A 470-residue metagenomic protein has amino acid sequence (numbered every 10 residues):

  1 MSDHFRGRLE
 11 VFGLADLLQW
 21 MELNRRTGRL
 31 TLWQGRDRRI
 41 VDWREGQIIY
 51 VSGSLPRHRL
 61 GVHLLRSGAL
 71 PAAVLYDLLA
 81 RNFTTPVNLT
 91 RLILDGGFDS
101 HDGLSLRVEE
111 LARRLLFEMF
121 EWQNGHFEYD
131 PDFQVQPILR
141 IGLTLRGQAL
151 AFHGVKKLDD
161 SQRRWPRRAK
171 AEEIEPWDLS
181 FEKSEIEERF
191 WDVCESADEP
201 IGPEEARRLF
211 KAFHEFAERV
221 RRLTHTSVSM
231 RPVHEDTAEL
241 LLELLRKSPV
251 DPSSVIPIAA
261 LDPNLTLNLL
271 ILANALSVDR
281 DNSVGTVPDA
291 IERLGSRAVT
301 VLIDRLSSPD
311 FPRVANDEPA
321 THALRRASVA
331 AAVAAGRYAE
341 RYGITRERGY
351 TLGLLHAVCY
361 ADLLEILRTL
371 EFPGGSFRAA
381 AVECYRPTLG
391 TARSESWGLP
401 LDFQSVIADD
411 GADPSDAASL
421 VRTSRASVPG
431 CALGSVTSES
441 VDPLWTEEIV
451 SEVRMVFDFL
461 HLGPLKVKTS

Functional and structural regions predicted by a protein language model:
M1-E195: Non-catalytic accessory regions
S2, S180-T369, G375-S440, L444-W445: Conserved alpha-helical "signature site" that marks functionally important helical segments or helix/loop junctions
W20, G96, R337, A392-R393 (+3 more regions): Amphipathic alpha-helical regulatory segments at dimerization interfaces that relay allosteric signals between sensory
Y50, H63, Y76, Y129 (+6 more regions): Sequence-level detector for tyrosine residue identity
A69-L70, F98-D99, I344, L399 (+1 more regions): Helix N-cap/coil-helix junction residues
R113, L370-E371: Short, solvent-exposed alpha-helical "recognition" segments
S435-E439, P443-S470: Acidic, carboxylate-rich catalytic segments that either coordinate divalent cations
